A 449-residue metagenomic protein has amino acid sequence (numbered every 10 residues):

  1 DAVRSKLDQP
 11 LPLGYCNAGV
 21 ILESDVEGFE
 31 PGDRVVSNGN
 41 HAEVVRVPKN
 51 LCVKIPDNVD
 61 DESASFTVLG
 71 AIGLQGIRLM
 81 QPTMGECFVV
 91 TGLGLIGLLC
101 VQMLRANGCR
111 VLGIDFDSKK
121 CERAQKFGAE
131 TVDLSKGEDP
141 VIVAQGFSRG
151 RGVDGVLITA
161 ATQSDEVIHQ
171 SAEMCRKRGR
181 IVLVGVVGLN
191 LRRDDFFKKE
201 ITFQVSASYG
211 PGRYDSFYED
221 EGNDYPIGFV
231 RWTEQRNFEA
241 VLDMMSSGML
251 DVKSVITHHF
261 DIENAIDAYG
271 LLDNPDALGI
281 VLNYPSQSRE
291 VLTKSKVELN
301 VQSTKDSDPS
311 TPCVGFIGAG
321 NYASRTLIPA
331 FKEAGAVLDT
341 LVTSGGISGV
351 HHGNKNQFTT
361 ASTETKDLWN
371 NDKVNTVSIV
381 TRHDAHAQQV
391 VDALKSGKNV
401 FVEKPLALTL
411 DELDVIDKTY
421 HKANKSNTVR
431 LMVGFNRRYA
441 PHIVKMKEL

Functional and structural regions predicted by a protein language model:
D1-N40: Glycine-rich beta-strand-centered segment in the early N-terminal region that forms part of a ligand/cofactor-binding
D60-G137, I142: Mid-domain Rossmann-like dinucleotide-binding core that forms the NAD(H)/NADP(H) cofactor-binding site
M80-P82, E122, F127-S206, N371-T381 (+1 more regions): Glycine-rich cofactor phosphate-binding loops and adjacent beta1-alpha1 units of small-molecule cofactor enzyme domains
G97-L98, A323-L327, H386: N-terminal Rossmann-fold NAD(P) dinucleotide-binding loop
G146, G150, G155, V182-V186 (+6 more regions): C-terminal capping/lid region of NAD(P)-dependent oxidoreductase domains
I158-I168, T360-K418: Beta-loop-alpha module in the N-terminal Rossmann-like domain of NAD(P)-dependent dehydrogenases, especially those
T293-N356: N-terminal Rossmann-like dinucleotide-binding module
A407-L449: A contiguous active-site-proximal alpha/beta segment in oxidoreductase catalytic domains
